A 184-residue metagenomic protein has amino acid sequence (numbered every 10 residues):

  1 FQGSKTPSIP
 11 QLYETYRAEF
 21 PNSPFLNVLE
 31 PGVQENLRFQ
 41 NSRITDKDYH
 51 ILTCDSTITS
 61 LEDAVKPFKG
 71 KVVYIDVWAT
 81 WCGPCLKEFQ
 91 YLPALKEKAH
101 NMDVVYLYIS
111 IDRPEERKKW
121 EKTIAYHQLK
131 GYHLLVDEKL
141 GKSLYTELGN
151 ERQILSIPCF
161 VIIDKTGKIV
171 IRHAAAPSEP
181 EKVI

Functional and structural regions predicted by a protein language model:
F1-G70: Oxidative protein folding and maturation machinery
R43, E97-S143, N150-E151: Conserved segment of the thioredoxin-like fold in thiol-based oxidoreductases
I58, E62, F89, P93-K96 (+3 more regions): Extracytoplasmic/secreted envelope proteins and their assembly/folding machinery, especially bacterial periplasmic
P67-F68, N101, Q153-I154: Extracellular/periplasmic catalytic domains that process cell-envelope and extracellular macromolecules
K69, V77-A94, I111, E115: Conserved redox-active cysteine motifs that mediate thiol-disulfide chemistry, especially di-cysteine Cys-X(1-2)-Cys
V72-V73, P158: Alpha/beta-hydrolase fold active-site loops
L129, V136-I184: Thiol/disulfide oxidoreductase modules built on the thioredoxin-like
